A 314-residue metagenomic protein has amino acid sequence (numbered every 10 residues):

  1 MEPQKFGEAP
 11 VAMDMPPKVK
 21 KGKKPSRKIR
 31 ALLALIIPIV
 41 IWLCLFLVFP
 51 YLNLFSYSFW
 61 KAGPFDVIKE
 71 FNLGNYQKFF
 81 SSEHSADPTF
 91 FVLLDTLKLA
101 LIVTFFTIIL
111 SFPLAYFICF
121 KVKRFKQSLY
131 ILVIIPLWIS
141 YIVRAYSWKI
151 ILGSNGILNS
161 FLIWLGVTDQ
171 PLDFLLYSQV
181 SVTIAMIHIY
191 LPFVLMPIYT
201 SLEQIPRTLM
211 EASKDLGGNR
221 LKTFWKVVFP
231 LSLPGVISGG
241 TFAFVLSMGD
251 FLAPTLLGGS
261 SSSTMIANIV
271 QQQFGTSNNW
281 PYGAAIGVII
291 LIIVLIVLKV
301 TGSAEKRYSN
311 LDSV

Functional and structural regions predicted by a protein language model:
M1-N53, F117, Q127-V133: N-terminal signal-anchor/first transmembrane alpha helix
E2-P10, D14, Y199-M210, K214 (+1 more regions): C-terminal transmembrane helix and the adjacent membrane-cytosol boundary/short C-terminal tail of inner/organellar
R27-A31, G63, N75-S85, M248-F251 (+1 more regions): Interhelical loop and adjacent transmembrane-helix boundary motif in polytopic membrane transport permeases
I37, I41, L45-L47, I135 (+3 more regions): Transmembrane alpha-helices
L47-D87, I151, N155-G156, G258-S261 (+2 more regions): Short membrane-interfacial helix/loop motifs at transmembrane-helix boundaries
P50-Y57, A145, I150, V194-P197 (+1 more regions): Non-cytoplasmic
L73, A145-I187, L221, P254-S262: Membrane-interfacial helix termini and adjacent extracytoplasmic/periplasmic loops of multi-pass transporters
A86-F120: Transmembrane alpha-helix signature in integral membrane proteins
